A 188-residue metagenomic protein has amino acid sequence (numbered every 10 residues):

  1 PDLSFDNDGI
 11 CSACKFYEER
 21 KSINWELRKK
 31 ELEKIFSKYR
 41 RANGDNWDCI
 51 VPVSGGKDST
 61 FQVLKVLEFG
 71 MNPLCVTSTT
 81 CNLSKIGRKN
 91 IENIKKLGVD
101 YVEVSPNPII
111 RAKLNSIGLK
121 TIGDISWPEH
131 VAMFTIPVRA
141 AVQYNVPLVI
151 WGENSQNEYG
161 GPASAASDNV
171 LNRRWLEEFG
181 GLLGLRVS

Functional and structural regions predicted by a protein language model:
P1-C49, K65-S188: Nucleotide-activated chemistry modules centered on ATP-dependent adenylation/adenylyltransferase
C49-D58: Short, glycine-rich nucleotide/cofactor-binding loops
T60-L64: Conserved acetyl-CoA-binding loop-helix of GNAT-fold acetyltransferases
